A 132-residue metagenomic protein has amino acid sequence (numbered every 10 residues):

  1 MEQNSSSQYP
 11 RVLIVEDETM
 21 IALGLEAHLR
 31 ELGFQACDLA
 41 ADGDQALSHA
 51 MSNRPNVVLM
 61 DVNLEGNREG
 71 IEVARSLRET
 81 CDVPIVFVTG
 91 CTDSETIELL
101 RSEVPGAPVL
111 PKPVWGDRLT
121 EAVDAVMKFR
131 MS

Functional and structural regions predicted by a protein language model:
M1-R11, W115-S132: Non-catalytic signal-transmission and effector/linker regions of two-component phosphorelay proteins
E16: Conserved acidic carboxylate
T19, A41-Q45, D117: Acidic phosphotransfer microenvironment of two-component signaling modules
T19-D38: Two-component/phosphorelay signaling modules centered on CheY-like receiver
E26, L39-V57: Acidic, metal-coordinating helix/loop segments flanking the phosphotransfer/catalytic sites of two-component signaling
D42, R68-E72: Acidic catalytic/metal-coordinating carboxylates
D61-V62: Active-site residues of response regulator receiver
E72, E79, V86, T92-P111 (+2 more regions): Alpha4 helix (beta4-alpha4-beta5 surface) of REC/receiver domains from two-component response regulators
